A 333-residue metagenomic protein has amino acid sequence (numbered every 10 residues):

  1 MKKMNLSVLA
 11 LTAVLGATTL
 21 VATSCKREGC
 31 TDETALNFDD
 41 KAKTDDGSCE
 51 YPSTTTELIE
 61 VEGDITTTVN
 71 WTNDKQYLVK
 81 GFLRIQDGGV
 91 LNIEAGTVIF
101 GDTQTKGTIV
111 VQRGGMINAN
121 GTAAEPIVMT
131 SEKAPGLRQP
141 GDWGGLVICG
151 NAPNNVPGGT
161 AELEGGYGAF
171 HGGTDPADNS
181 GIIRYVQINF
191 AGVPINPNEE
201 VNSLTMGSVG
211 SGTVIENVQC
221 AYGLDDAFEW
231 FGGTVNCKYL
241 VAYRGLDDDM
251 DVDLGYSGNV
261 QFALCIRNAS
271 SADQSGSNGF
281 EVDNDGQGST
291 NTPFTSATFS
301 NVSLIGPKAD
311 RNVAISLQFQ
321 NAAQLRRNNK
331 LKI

Functional and structural regions predicted by a protein language model:
K2-N5, G16-E57: Bacterial Sec-dependent N-terminal signal peptides
M4, A13-L15, V21, Q274 (+1 more regions): Intrinsic disorder/low-complexity segments
N5-L6, A10, L137: Calcium-binding acidic motifs and repeat modules
L9-V14, L325: Outer/extracellular conduits and scaffolds centered on Gram-negative outer-membrane beta-barrels
K26, P52-I333: Beta-strand/loop edge motif enriched in small/polar residues
